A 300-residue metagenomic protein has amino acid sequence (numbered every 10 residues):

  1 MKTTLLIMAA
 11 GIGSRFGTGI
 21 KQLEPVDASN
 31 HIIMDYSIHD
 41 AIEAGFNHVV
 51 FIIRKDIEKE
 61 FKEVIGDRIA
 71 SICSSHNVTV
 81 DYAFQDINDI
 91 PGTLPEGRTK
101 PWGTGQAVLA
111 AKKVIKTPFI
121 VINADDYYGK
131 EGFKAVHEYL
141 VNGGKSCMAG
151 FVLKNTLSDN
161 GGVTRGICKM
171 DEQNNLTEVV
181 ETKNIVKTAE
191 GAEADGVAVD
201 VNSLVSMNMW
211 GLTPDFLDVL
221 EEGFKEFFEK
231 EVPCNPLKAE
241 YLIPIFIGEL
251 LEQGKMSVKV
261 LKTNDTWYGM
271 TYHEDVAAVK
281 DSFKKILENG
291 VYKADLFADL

Functional and structural regions predicted by a protein language model:
M1-I20, H31: N-terminal nucleotide-binding beta1-loop-alpha1 segment
T3-I7, H31-V121, Y128, F133: Conserved N-terminal catalytic core of the sugar/cofactor nucleotidyltransferase
F61-I65, V136, L220, V279: Hydrophobic packing residues within well-ordered alpha-helices of enzyme cores
K130-W210, P214: Conserved core of the sugar-phosphate nucleotidyltransferase
L204, V258-D265: Catalytic beta-strand/loop signature of glycosyltransferases that borders the donor
E221-M256: A C-terminal functional module that forms or caps the active site or interfaces directly with catalytic machinery
V276-L300: Long, low-complexity C-terminal extensions of enzymes
